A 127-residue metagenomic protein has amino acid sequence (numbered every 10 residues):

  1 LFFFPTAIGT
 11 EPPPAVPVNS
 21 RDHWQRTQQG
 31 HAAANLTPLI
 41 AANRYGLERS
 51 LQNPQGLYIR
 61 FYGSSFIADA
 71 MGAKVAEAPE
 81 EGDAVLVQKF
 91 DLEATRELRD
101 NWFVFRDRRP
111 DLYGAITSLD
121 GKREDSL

Functional and structural regions predicted by a protein language model:
L1-V85: CN hydrolase (nitrilase-like) catalytic-core segments centered on the catalytic cysteine and neighboring Lys/Glu
G46, F90, Y113-I116: Residue-level signal for alpha-helical context at structural boundaries
P54, V87, D107-R109: A generic membrane alpha-helix/interface feature
G82-D100: A short, polar/charged loop-to-alpha-helix boundary motif
T95-L127: Cysteine/selenocysteine-centered motifs that mediate thiol-based redox chemistry or coordinate metal-sulfur cofactors
